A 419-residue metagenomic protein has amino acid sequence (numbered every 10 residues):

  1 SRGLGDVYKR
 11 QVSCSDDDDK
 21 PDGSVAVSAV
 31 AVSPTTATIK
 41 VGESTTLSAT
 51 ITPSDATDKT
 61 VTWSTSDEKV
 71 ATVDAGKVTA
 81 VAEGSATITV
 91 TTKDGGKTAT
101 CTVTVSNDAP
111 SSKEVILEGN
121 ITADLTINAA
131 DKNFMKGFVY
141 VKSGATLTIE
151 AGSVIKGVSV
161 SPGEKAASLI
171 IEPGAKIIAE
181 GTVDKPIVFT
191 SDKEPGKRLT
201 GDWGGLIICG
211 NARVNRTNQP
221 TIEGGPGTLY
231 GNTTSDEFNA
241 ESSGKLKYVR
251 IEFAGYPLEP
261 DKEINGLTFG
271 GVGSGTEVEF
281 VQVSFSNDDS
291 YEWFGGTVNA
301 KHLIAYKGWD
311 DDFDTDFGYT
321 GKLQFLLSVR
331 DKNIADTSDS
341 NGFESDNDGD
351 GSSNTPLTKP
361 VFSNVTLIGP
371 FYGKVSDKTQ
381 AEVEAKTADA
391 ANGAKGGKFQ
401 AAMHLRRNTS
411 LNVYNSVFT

Functional and structural regions predicted by a protein language model:
R2-Y8: Short, small-residue-biased leader/transition segments that mark boundaries at the very start of proteins
R10-S13: C-terminal motif of bacterial Sec signal peptides marking the signal peptidase cleavage site
S15-S111: Extracytoplasmic soluble-region selector
K20-P21, A109-T419: Beta-strand/loop edge motif enriched in small/polar residues
